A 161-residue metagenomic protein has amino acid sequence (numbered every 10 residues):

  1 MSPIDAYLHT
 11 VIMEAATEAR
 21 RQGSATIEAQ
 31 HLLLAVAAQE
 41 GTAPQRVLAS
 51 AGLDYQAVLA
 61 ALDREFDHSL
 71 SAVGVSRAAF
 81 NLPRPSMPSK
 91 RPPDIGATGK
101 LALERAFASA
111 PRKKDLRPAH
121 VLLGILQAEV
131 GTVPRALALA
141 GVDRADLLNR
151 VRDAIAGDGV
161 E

Functional and structural regions predicted by a protein language model:
M1-E161: Histone-fold recognition with a strong bias for associated Lys/Arg-rich disordered tails
